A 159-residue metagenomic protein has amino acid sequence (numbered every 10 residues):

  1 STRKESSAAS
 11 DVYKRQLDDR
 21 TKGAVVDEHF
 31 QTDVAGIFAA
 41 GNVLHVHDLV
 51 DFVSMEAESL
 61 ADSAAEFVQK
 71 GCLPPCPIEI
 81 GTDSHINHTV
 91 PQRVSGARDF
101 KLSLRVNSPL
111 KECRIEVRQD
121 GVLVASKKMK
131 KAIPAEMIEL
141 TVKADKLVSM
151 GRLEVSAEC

Functional and structural regions predicted by a protein language model:
S1-A9, Y13: Single conserved hydrophobic/aromatic residue that forms the stacking wall/gate of nucleotide- or nucleobase-binding
S7, E28-H29, A40-V43, A157-C159: Fold-independent oxyanion-binding glycine-rich loops and adjacent beta-strand/coil segments at enzyme active sites
K14-R15, S54-E56, R118-V122: Short, solvent-exposed amphipathic alpha-helical segments in soluble enzyme and RNA/protein-processing domains
R15-I37: FAD-binding beta-loop-beta segment adjacent to the flavin cofactor pocket
G23, G36, V46, V50-A57 (+2 more regions): Generic structural signal for well-ordered, non-membrane alpha-helical segments in soluble metabolic enzymes
Q31, L44-H45, P109, V122: Short, glycine-/Ser/Thr-/acidic-enriched flexible segments
A40-G81: A conserved FAD-binding loop/helix module that cradles the flavin
A65-C159: Rossmann-like nucleotide/phosphate-binding core characteristic of flavoprotein oxidoreductases
